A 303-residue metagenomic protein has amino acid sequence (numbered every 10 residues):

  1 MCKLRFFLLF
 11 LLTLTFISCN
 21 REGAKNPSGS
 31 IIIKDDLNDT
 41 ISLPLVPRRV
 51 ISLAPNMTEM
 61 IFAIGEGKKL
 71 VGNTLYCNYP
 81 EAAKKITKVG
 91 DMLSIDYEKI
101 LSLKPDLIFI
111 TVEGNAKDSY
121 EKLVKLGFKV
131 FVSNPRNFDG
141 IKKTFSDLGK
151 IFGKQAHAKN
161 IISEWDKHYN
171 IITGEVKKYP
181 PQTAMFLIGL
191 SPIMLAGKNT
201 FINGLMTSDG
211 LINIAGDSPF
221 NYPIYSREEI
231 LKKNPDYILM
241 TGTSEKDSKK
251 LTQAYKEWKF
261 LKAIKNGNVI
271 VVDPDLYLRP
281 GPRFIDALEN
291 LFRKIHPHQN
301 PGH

Functional and structural regions predicted by a protein language model:
F6-L14: Sec-dependent N-terminal signal peptides
F16-S18: C-terminal motif of bacterial Sec signal peptides marking the signal peptidase cleavage site
N20-E22: Bacterial signal peptide processing site
G29-S30, D39, D106-L107, K117-M194 (+3 more regions): Extracytoplasmic substrate-binding proteins
K34-N38, T87-E98, S218-R227: Short helix-initiation/N-cap motifs at beta->coil->alpha
P47, S94-E113, F128, S226-T243: Proline-aspartate-enriched helix->loop->beta-strand connector
R49-L103, L107-E113, I214: A short, structured surface patch at a secondary-structure boundary
T74, N199-Y222, G242, V271: His/Asp/Glu-enriched short active-site or ligand-binding loop at hydrolase and phosphoryl-transfer sites
